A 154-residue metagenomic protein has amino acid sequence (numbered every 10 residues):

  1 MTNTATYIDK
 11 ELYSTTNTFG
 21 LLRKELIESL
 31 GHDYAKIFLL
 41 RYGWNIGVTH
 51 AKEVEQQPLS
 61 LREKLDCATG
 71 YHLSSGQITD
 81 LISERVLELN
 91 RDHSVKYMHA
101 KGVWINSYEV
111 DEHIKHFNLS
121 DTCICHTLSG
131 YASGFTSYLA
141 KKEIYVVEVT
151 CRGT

Functional and structural regions predicted by a protein language model:
M1-T127, K142-T154: N-terminal accessory segment detector
